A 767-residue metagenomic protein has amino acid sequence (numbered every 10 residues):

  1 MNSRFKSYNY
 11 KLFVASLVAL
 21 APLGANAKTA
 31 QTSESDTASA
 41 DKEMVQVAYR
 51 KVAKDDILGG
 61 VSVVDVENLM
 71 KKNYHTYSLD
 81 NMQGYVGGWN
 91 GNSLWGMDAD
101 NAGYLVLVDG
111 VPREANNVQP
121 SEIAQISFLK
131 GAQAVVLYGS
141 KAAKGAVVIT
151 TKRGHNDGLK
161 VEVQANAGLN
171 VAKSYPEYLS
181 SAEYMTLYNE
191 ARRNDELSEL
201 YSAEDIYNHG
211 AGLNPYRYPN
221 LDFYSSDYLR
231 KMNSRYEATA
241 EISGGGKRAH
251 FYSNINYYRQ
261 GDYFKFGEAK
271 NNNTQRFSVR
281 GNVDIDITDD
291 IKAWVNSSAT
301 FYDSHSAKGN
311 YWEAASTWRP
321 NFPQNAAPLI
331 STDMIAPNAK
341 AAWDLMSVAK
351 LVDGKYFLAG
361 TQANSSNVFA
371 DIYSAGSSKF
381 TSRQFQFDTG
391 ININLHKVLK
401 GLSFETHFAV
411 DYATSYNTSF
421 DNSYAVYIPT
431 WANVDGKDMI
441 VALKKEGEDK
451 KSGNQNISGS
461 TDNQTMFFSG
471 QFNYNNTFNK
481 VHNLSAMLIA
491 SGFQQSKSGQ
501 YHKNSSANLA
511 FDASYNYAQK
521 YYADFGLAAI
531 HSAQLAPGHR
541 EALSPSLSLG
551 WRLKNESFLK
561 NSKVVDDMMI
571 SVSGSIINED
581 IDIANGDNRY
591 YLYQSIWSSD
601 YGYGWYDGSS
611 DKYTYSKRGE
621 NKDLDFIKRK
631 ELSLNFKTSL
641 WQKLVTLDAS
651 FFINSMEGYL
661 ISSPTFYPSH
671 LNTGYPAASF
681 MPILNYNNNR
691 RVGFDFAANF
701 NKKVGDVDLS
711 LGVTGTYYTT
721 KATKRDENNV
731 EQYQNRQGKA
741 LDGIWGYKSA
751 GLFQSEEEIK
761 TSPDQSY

Functional and structural regions predicted by a protein language model:
F5-S7, S16-V45, Y49-Y104, V111-S121 (+5 more regions): Membrane-proximal, glycine/serine-rich, low-complexity loop/turn segments characteristic of large bacterial
Y77, S755-E756, T761: Alpha-helix N-cap recognition
V108-V111, Y615: Short gly/ser/thr-rich secondary-structure transition/capping motifs
P112-R113, Y356, D438-I440, S766: Short, solvent-exposed loop/turn motifs
I126-F128, A134, N272, P668-S679: Solvent-exposed beta-strand/loop surfaces of large extracellular or lumenal domains
N170-S174, Y416-A425: Short, solvent-exposed beta-strand-terminating loops
N282-I291, S297-F301, D333-I335, A341-D344 (+3 more regions): Extracellular/periplasmic, surface-exposed regions of secreted and cell-surface proteins
